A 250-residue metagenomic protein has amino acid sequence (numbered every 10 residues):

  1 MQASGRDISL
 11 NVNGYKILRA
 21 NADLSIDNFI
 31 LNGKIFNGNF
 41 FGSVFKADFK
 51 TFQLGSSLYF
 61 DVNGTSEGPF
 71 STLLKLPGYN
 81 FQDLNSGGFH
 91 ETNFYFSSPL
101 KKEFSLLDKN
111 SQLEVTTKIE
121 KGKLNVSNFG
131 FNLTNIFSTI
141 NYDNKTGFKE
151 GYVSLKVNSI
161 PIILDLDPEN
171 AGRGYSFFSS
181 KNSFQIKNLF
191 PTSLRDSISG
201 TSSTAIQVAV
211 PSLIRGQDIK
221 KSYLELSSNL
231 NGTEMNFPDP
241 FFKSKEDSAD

Functional and structural regions predicted by a protein language model:
M1-K34, F40-D250: Membrane-proximal interfacial segments on either side of biological membranes
